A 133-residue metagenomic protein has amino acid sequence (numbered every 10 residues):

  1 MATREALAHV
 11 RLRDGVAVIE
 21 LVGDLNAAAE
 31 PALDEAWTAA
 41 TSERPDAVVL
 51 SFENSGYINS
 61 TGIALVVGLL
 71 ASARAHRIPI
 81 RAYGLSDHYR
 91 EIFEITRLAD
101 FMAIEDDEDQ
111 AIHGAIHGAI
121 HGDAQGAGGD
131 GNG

Functional and structural regions predicted by a protein language model:
M1-L12, I116-G133: Non-catalytic signal-transmission and effector/linker regions of two-component phosphorelay proteins
A2-E35, F52-N54: STAS-typified acidic loop motif
A8, V16, S55, T61 (+2 more regions): Exposed boundary/loop context
L21, L69-L70, I95-L98, A115 (+3 more regions): Compositionally biased, intrinsically disordered low-complexity segments
L25-M102: Amphipathic alpha-helical interaction surfaces in cytosolic regulatory modules
M102-D107, A111: Short acidic-hydrophobic, aromatic-tinged amphipathic segments that line or gate anion-handling sites
